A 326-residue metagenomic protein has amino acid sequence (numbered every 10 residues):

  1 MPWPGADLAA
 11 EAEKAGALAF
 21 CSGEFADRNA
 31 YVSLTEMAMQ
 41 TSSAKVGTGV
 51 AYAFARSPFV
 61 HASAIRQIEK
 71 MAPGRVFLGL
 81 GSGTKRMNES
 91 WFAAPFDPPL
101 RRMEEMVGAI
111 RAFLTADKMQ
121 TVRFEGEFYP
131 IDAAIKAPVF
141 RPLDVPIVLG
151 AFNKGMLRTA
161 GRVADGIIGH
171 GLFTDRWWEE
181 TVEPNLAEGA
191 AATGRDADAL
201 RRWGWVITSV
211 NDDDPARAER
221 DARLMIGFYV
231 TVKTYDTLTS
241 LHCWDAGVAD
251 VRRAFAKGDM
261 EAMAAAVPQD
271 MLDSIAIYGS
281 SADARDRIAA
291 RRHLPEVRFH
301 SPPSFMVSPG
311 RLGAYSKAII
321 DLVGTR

Functional and structural regions predicted by a protein language model:
M1-R326: Active-site-adjacent structural elements that line small-molecule/cofactor binding pockets in enzymes
